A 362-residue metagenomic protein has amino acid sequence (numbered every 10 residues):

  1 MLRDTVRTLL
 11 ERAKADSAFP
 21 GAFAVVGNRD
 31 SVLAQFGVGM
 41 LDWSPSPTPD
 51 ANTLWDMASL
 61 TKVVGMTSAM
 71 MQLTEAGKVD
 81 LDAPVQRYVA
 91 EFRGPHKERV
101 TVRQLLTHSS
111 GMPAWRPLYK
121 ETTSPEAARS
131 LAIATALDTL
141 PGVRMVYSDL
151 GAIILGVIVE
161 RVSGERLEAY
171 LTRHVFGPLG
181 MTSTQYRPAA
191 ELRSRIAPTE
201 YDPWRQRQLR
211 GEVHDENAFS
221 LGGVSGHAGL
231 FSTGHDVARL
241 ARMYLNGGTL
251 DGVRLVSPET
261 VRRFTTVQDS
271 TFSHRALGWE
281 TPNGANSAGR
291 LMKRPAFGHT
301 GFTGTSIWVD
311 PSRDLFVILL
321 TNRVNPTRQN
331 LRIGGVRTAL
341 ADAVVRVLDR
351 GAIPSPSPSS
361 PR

Functional and structural regions predicted by a protein language model:
L2-M57, K78-D80, A127-S130, A134-T135 (+2 more regions): Short, conserved catalytic-motif segment at the N-terminal edge
D4, V64-S68, A83, V100 (+5 more regions): A structural signal for well-ordered alpha-helical segments within the folded catalytic domains of diverse enzymes
L9-L10, D30, T53-D82, A152-E160 (+2 more regions): Active-site SXXK
F23-V25, Q35, Q104-L106, Q185 (+2 more regions): Structural recognition of the beta-strand scaffold that forms the well-ordered cores of secreted hydrolase catalytic
Q35-V38, D42-W43, P95-H299: Short, surface-exposed loop or secondary-structure junction motifs that flank catalytic or metal-binding residues
D80-P95, G177-L179: Short, glycine/proline-biased beta-turn/loop segments that scaffold the active-site neighborhood
G229, A296, T303-F316: Short, surface-exposed beta-strand/loop micro-motifs that present aromatic residues
N246, L250, E259-T260, T265-S270 (+3 more regions): Short, gly/Ser/Thr-rich active-site loops of penicillin-recognizing serine hydrolases
